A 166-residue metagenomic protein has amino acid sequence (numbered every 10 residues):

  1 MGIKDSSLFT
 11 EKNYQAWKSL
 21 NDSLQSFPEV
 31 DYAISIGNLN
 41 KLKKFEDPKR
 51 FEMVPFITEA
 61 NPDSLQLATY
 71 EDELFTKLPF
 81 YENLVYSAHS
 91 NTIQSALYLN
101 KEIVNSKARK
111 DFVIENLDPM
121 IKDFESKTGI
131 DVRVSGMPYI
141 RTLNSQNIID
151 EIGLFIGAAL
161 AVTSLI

Functional and structural regions predicted by a protein language model:
M1-D5, E52-I57, I93-I103: Short, hydrophobic beta-strand segments
M1-K41: Extracytoplasmic/periplasmic
S6-F9, N13, E59-D63, S106: Short secondary-structure transition/capping motifs
T10-N13, F45, Q66-E71: Metal-dependent catalytic neighborhoods of phosphoester/phosphodiester hydrolases
K18, K43-A60, S145-I152: Charged, often glycine-rich, active-site loop that binds/positions anionic groups
N40-K43, I140-T142: A short acidic, often aromatic-flanked loop/helix-cap motif at beta-alpha or helix-coil junctions that lines enzyme
N61-I166: Extracytoplasmic
